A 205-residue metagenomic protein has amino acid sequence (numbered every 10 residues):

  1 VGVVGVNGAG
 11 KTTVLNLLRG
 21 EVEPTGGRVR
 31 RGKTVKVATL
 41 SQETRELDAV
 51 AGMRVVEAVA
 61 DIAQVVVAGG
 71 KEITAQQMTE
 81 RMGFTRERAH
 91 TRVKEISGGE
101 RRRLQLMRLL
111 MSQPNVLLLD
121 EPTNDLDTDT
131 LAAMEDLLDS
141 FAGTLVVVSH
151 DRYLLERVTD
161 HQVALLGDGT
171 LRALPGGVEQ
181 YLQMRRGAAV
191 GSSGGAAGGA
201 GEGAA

Functional and structural regions predicted by a protein language model:
V1-A205: ABC ATP-binding cassette signature C-motif
